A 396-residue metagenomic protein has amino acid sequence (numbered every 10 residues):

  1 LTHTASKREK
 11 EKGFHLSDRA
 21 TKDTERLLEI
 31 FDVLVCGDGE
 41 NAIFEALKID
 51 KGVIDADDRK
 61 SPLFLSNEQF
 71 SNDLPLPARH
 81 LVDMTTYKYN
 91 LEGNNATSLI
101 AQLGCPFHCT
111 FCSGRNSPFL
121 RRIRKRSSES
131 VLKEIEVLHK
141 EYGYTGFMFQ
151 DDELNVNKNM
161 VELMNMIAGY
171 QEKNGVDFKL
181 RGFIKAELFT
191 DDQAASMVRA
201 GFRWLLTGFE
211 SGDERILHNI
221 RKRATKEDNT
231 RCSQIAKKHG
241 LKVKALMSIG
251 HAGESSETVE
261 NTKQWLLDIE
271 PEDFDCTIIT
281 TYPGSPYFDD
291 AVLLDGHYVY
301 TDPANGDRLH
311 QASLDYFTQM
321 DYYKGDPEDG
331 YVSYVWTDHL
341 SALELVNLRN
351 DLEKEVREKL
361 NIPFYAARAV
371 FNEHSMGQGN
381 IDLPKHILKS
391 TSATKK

Functional and structural regions predicted by a protein language model:
L1-E68, I278, G284: Glycine-rich beta-alpha loop elements in corrinoid/cobalamin-binding modules across cobalamin-dependent enzymes
H3-G13, K158-N159, R215, N219-I220 (+2 more regions): Flexible glycine/acidic-rich beta-alpha junction loops that bind and position SAM and/or redox cofactors in anaerobic
T4, G39, S117, D152 (+3 more regions): Flexible loop residues that form catalytic and substrate-binding hotspots at small-molecule/glycan-binding clefts
E11-F14, L47, L74, F111 (+3 more regions): Short aromatic-enriched loop/helix-cap "lid" or pocket-rim segments at secondary-structure transitions that line
H15-A20, G52, M166, R223-A224 (+2 more regions): Short, hinge-like loop/turn segments at secondary-structure boundaries
I30, P286, A291-V292, H297-K396: Radical SAM enzyme core and accessory elements
N72, L76-K244, I249, E260 (+1 more regions): Radical SAM [4Fe-4S] cluster-binding motif and immediate context
